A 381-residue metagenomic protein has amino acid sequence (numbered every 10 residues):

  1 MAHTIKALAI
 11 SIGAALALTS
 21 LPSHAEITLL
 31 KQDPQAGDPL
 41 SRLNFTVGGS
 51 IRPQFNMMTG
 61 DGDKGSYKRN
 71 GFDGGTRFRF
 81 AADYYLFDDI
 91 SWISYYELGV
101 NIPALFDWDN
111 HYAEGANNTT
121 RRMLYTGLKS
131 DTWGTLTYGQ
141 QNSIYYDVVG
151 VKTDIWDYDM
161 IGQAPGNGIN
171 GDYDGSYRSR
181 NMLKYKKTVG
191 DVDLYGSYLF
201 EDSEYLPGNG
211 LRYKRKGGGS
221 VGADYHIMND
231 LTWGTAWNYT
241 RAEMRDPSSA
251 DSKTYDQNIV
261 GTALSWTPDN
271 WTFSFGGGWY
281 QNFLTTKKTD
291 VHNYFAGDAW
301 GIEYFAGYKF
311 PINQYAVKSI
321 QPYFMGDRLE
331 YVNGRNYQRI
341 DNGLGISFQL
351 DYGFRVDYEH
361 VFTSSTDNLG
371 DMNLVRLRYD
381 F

Functional and structural regions predicted by a protein language model:
S20-P22: N-terminal signal peptide c-region/cleavage motif recognized by signal peptidases
A36-M57, Y67-E201, R215, D224-I227: Outer membrane beta-barrel
F45-P53, D88, W92-Y96, L136 (+10 more regions): Transmembrane beta-strands of outer-membrane beta-barrel proteins
P53-T59, L98-I102, Q140-I144, V189-D191 (+8 more regions): Transmembrane beta-strands of outer-membrane beta-barrel pores
D63-F72, H111-N118, Y173-G175, N209-G217 (+4 more regions): Replace "Gram-negative outer membrane beta-barrel proteins" with "bacterial and organellar outer membrane beta-barrel
R79-A81, Y125-L128, K184-K186, G222-D224 (+4 more regions): Outer-membrane beta-barrel architecture
V189, F354, L369-F381: Outer-membrane beta-barrel "beta-signal"
V189, K214-K216, S220-N333: Detector for outer-membrane/organellar transmembrane beta-barrel domains, recognizing the amphipathic beta-strand
